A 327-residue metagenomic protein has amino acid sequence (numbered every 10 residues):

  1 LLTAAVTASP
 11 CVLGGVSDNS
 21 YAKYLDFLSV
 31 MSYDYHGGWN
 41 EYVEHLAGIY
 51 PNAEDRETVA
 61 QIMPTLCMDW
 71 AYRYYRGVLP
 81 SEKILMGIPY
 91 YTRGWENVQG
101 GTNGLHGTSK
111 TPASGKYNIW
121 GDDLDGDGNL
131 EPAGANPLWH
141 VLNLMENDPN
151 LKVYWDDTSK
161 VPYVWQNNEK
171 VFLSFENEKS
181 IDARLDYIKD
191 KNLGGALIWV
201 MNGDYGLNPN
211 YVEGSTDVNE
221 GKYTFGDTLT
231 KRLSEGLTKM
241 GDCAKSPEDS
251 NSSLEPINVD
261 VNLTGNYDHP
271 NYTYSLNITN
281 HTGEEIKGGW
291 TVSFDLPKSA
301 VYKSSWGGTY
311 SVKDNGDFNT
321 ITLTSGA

Functional and structural regions predicted by a protein language model:
L1-L130: Substrate-binding surface in catalytic domains of secreted glycosidases
L28, M86, I188, A196 (+1 more regions): Conserved, mostly hydrophobic/aromatic
W39, H45-G48, E54-D55, I88-Y187 (+2 more regions): Glycan-binding loop/region signatures in secreted carbohydrate-active enzymes
E235-D260: Low-complexity, Pro/Thr/Ser/Gly/Ala-rich linker/spacer regions in secreted, extracellular modular proteins
D260-E285: Short beta-strand elements of extracellular/lumenal beta-sandwich folds
H281-K298: Surface-exposed beta-strand/loop patches in extracellular or lumenal glycoproteins
F294-G308: Short aromatic-acidic-glycine turn motif
S304-A327: Intrinsically disordered, low-complexity Pro/Gly/Ser/Thr-rich segments with frequent PxxP/GP/PP motifs and embedded
